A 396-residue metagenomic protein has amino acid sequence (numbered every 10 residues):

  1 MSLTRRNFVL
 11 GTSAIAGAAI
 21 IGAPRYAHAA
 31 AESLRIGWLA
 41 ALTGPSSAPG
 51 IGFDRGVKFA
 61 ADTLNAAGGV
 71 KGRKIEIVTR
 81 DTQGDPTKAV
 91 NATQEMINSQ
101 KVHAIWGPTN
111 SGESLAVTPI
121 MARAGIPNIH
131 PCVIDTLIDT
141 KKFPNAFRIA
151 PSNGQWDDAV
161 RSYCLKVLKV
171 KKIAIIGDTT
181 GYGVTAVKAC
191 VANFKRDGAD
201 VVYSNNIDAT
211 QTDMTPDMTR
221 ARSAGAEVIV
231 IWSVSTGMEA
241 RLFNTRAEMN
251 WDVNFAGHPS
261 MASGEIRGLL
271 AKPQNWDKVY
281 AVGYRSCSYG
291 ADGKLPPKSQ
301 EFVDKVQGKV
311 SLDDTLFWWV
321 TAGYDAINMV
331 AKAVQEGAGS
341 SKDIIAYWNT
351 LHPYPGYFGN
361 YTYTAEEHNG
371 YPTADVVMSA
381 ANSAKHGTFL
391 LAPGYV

Functional and structural regions predicted by a protein language model:
M1, A23-L42: C-terminal segment of N-terminal export signals and the immediately downstream linker at the start of the mature
M1-A16: N-terminal secretory signal peptides and thylakoid transit peptides that target proteins across membranes
G37-G56, R80-T87, T109-N110, I176-V184 (+2 more regions): Extracytoplasmic "Venus flytrap"
A48-R55, G68-F143, I149, I207-M214 (+1 more regions): Beta-alpha junction/loop-to-helix N-cap segments that form part of ligand/metal-binding clefts
P49, F53-A60, A89-T93, E113-V117 (+13 more regions): Stable alpha-helical elements in mature extracytoplasmic
V102-N205, N254-A281: Extracytoplasmic ligand/sensor domains, especially the bilobed periplasmic-binding protein
F243-Y324, A381-K385, F389-Y395: Extracellular/periplasmic periplasmic-binding protein-like sensory domains
K305-T321, I327-G387: Segments of small-molecule ligand-sensing domains
